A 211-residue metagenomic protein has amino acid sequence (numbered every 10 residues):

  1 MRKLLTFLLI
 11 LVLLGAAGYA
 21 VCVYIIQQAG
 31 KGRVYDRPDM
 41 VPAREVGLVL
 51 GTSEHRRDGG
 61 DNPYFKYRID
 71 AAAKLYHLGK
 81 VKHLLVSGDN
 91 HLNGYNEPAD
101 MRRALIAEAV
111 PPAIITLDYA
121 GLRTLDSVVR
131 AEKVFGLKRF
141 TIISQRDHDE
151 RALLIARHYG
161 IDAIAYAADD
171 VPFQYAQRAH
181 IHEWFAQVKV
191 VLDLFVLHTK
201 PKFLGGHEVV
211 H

Functional and structural regions predicted by a protein language model:
M1-L5, F173, Q177, I181-W184: Structural motif marking the loop-to-transmembrane transition
M1-V41, K202-V209: N-terminal membrane-anchoring alpha-helices
L9-L13, L75, V196: Enrichment for repetitive, rod-forming helical segments
V21-H180: A structural signal for short, hydrophobic/glycine-enriched beta-strand patches
P172-Y175, L194-H211: Charged, glycine-interspersed solvent-exposed loop segments at helix/strand-loop junctions that cap or gate access
H180-T199: A transmembrane-helix-recognition feature enriched in membrane-embedded lipid enzymes and envelope glyco-/phospholipid
